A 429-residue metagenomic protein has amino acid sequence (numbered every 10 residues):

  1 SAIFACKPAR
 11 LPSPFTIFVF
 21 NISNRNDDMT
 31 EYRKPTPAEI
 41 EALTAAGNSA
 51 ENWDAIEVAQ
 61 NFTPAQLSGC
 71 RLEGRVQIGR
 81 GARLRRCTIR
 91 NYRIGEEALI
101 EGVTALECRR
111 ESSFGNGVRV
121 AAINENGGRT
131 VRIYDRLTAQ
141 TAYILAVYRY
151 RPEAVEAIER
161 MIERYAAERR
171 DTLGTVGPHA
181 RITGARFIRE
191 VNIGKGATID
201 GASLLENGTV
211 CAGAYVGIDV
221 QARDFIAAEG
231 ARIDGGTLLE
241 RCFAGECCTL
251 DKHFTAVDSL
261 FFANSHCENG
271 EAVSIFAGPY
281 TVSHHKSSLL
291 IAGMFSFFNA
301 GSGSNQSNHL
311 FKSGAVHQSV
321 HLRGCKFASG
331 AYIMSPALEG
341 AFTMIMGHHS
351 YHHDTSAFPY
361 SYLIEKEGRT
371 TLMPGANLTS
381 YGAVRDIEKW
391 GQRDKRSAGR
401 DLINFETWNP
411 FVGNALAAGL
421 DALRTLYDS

Functional and structural regions predicted by a protein language model:
N21-N24, D28: Intrinsic-disorder-associated, low-complexity terminal segments enriched in Asp/Asn/His/Tyr and depleted of Lys/Arg
T30-W53, L84, T88-I89, R93-A166 (+4 more regions): Glycine-rich hexapeptide-repeat left-handed beta-helix
D54-E57, L67-Q77: Extracellular beta-sheet-rich ligand-binding/adhesion modules
P64-A65, R86, A167-R169, L173 (+2 more regions): Surface-exposed loop/turn motifs in large extracellular/passenger domains
M161-T183: Right-handed parallel beta-helix
V176, A180, G184-A214, I218 (+1 more regions): Core alpha-helical transmembrane segments of integral membrane proteins
